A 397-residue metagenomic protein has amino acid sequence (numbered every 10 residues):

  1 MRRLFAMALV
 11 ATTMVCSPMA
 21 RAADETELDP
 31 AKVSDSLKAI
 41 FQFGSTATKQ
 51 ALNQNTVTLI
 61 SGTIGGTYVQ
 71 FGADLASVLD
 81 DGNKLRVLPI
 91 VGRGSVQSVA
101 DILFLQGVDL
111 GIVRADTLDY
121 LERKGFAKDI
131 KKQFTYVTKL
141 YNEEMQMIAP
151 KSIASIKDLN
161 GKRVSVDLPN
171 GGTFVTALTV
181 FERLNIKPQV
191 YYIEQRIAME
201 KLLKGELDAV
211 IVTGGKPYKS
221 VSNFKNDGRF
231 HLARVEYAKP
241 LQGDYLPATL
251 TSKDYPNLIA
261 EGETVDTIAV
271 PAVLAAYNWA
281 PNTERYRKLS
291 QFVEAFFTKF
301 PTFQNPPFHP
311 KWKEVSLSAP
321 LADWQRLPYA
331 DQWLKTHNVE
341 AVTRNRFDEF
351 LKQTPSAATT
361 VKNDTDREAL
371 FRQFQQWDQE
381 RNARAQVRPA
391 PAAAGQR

Functional and structural regions predicted by a protein language model:
C16-A22: Sec/Tat signal peptide C-region and signal peptidase I cleavage site
A23-L59, S152-R163: Immediate post-signal peptide segment of exported/extracytoplasmic ligand-binding proteins
D24-K38, G44-T48, I197, L203 (+4 more regions): An extracytoplasmic/periplasmic, membrane-proximal ligand-sensing/linker region
T56-L79, V87, N142-E200, K204: Bilobed "Venus flytrap"/periplasmic-binding protein-like clamshell domains and structurally analogous long
A73-S77, L88-D129, M199-K201, P217-K225: Pocket-flanking alpha-helical
L85, L103-I112, R163-V164, K204-V212 (+1 more regions): Alpha-to-beta junction loops
A115-D116, G125-F126, K187-E284: Pocket-lining segment of extracytoplasmic ligand-binding domains
P169-V180, A248-A322: Ligand-binding clefts/hinges and TM-proximal coupling segments of bilobed small-molecule sensing domains
